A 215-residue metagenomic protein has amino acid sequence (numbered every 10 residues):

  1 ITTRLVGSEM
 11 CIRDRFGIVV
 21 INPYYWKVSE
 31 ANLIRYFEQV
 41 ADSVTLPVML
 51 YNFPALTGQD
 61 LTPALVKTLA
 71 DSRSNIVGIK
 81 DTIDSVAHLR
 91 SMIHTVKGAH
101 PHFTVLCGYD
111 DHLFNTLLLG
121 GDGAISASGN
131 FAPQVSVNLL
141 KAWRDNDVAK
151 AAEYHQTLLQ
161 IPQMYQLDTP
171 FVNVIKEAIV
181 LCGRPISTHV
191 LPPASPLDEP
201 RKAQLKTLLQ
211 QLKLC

Functional and structural regions predicted by a protein language model:
I1-I12: Single conserved hydrophobic/aromatic residue that forms the stacking wall/gate of nucleotide- or nucleobase-binding
G17-N22, P47-N52, T188: Short beta-strands and strand-loop turn motifs
V20-N32: Glycine-rich, proline-tolerant flexible connector loops at the mouths of alpha/beta enzymes
N32-Y36, L65, V174: Short, solvent-exposed amphipathic alpha-helices that sit in or adjacent to ligand/effector-binding or catalytic
R35-F37, S43-L50: Hydrophobic alpha-helical segments and helix pairs
D42-L46, L56-L159, Y165-Q166: Catalytic alpha/beta core domains of metabolic enzymes, predominantly
L118, S128, A132-C215: C-terminal alpha-helical cap/extension of soluble enzyme domains
